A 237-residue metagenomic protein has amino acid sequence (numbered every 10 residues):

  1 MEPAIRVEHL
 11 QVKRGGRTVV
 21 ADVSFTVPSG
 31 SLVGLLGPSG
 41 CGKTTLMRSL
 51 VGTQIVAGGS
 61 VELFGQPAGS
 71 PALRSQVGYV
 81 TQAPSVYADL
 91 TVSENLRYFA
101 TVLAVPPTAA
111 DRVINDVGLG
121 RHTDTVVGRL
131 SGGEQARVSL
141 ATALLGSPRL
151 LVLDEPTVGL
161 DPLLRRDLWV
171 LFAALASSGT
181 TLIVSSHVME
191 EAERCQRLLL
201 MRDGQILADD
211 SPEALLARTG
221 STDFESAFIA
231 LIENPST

Functional and structural regions predicted by a protein language model:
V51: Helix-to-loop junction immediately C-terminal to a conserved catalytic motif
V56-L73: Conserved ABC transporter NBD signature motif
R97, T101, P107-H122: Conserved ABC ATPase "signature" region
L151-E155: Catalytic Walker B motif of ABC-type/P-loop ATPase nucleotide-binding domains
D209-D210: ABC ATPase "signature
